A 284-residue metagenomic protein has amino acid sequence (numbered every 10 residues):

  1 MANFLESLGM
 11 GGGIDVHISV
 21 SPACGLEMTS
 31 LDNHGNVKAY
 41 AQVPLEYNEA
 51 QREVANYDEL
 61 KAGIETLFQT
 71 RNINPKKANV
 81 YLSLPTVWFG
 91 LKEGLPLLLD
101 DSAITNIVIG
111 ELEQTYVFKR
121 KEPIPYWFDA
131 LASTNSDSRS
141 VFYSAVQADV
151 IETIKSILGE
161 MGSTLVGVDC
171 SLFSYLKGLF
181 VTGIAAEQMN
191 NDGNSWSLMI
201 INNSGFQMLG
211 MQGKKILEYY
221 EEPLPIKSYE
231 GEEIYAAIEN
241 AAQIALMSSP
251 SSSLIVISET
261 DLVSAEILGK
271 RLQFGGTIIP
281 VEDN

Functional and structural regions predicted by a protein language model:
M1-Y116, L131, D137, E152 (+1 more regions): Non-catalytic, solvent-exposed interaction/assembly segments
I14-V43, T134-P250: Small-residue (GG/TT-enriched) beta-loop-alpha framework at ligand/catalytic clefts
Y57-K61, K227-N284: Helical "lid/coupling" subdomains associated with nucleotide-phosphate turnover
A62-N72, P125-A132, Q188-N194, Q243-L246 (+1 more regions): A general structural signal for short secondary-structure boundary/capping elements
K76-K77, K121-P125, P250-S251, T277: Secondary-structure boundary/capping residues
N79-I184, D283: Active-site neighborhood for divalent-cation/phosphate handling
N79-Y81, W196, S253: Structural motif
V87, G213, D261: Short, glycine/serine-rich, charged loops/turns that create anion-binding and catalytic segments at active sites
